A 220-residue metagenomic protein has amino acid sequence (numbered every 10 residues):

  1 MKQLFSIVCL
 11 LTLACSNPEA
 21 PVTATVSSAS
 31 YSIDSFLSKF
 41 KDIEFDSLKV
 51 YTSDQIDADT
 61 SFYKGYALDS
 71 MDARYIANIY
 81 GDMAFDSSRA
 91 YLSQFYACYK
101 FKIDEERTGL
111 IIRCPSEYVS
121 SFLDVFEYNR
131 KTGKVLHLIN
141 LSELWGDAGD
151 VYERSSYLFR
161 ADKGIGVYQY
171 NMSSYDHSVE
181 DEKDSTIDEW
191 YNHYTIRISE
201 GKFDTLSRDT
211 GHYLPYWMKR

Functional and structural regions predicted by a protein language model:
M1-I7: Sec-dependent signal peptide recognition, specifically the positively charged N-region followed immediately by
T12-A14: C-terminal motif of bacterial Sec signal peptides marking the signal peptidase cleavage site
P18-F101, Y216-R220: Terminal domain-start segments
L68-A90, E127-N140, T195-L206: Surface-exposed loop/turn elements that mediate protein-protein interactions on large endomembrane-trafficking
F95-E105, S156-K163: Structural signature of eukaryotic scaffold interfaces centered on beta-propeller domains
E106-P115, K163-N171: Short beta-strand elements that form the blades of beta-propeller/WD-repeat-like and other beta-sheet-rich scaffold
P115-S121, G146-V151: His-enriched metal-coordination microenvironments in redox/metal-binding proteins
L136-L206, L214-R220: Short aromatic loop motif centered on NTY/YTY
